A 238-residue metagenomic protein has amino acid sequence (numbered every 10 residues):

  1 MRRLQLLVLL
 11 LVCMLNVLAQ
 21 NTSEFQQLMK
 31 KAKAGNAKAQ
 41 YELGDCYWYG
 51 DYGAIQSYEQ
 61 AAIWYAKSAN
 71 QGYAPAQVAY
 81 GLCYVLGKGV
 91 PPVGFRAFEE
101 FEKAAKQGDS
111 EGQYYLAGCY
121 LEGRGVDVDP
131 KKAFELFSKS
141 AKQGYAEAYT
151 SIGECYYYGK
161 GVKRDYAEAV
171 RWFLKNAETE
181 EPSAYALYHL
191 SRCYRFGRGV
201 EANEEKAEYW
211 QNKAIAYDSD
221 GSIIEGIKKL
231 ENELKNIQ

Functional and structural regions predicted by a protein language model:
M1-L4: Positively charged n-region of N-terminal signal peptides that target proteins for export
L7-N16: Bacterial N-terminal signal peptides
Q20-G50: N-terminal segments that cap or nucleate solenoid repeat domains
Q20-Q26, I55-W64, P91-K103, D127-L136 (+2 more regions): Structural signature of tandem alpha-helical TPR/SEL1-like repeats, specifically the intra-repeat loop/turn
K33-N36, Y49-D51, Y65, N70-Y73 (+12 more regions): Short helix-capping/linker turns of helical repeat alpha-solenoids
A39, A54, A76, G112 (+4 more regions): TPR alpha-solenoid repeat register
E42-Y49, A79-L86, Y114-E122, L136 (+3 more regions): Hydrophobic face of amphipathic alpha-helices that form TPR/SEL1-like repeat modules and related alpha-solenoid
A202-Q238: Terminal, low-structured helical/coil segments at or just beyond the last alpha-helical repeat
